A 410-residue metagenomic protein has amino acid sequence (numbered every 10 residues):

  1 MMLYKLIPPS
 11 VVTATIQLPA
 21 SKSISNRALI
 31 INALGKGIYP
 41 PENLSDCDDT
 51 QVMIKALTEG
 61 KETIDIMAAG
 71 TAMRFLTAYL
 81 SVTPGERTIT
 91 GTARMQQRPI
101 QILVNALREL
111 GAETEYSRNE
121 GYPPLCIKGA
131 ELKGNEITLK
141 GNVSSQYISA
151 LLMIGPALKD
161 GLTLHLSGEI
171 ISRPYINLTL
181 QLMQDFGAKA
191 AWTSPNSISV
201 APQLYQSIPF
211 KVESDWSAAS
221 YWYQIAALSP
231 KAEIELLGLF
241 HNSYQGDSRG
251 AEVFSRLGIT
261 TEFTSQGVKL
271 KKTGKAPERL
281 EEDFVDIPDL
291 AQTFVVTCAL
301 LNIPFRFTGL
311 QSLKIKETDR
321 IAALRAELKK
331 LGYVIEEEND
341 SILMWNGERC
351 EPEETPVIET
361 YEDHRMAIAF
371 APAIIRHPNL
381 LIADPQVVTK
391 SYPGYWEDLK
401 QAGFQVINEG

Functional and structural regions predicted by a protein language model:
M1-G410: Short, structured segments at the rim of ligand-binding sites
